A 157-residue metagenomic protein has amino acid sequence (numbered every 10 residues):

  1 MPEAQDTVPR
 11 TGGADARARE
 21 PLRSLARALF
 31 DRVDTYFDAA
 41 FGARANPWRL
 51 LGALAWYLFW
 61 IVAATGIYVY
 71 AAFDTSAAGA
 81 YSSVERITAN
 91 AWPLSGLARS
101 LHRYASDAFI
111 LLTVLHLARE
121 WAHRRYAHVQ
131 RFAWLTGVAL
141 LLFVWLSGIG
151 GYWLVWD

Functional and structural regions predicted by a protein language model:
M1-D157: Membrane-embedded alpha-helical bundles that constitute the cytochrome b-like, heme-associated redox core of multi-pass
